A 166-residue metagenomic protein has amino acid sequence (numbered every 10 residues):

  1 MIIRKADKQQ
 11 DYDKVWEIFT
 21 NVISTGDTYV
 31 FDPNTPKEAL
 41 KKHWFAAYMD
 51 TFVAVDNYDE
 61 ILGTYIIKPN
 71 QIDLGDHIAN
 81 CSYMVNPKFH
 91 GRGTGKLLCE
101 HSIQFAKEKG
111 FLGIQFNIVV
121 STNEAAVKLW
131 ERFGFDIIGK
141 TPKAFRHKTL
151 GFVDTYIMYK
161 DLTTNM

Functional and structural regions predicted by a protein language model:
M1-V15: A short beta-loop-alpha structural element at the N-terminal edge of CoA-dependent acyl/N-acetyltransferase catalytic
A6, V85, V119: Hydrophobic adenine-recognition pocket in adenosine-nucleotide-binding enzymes
W16-K42: Conserved GNAT-fold acetyl-CoA-binding loop/helix
D32-K88, C99-E100, F105, D161-T163: Acetyl-CoA-dependent GNAT
M49, V153-I157: Short hydrophobic/aromatic beta-strand or adjacent loop that forms the aromatic wall/cage of a ligand/substrate-binding
G75, Q115-V119, E131-V153: Conserved catalytic-core motifs of GNAT/GCN5-like acyltransferases
F89, G93: Glycine-rich phosphate-binding loop
A106-I118: Conserved GNAT acetyl-CoA-binding A-motif
